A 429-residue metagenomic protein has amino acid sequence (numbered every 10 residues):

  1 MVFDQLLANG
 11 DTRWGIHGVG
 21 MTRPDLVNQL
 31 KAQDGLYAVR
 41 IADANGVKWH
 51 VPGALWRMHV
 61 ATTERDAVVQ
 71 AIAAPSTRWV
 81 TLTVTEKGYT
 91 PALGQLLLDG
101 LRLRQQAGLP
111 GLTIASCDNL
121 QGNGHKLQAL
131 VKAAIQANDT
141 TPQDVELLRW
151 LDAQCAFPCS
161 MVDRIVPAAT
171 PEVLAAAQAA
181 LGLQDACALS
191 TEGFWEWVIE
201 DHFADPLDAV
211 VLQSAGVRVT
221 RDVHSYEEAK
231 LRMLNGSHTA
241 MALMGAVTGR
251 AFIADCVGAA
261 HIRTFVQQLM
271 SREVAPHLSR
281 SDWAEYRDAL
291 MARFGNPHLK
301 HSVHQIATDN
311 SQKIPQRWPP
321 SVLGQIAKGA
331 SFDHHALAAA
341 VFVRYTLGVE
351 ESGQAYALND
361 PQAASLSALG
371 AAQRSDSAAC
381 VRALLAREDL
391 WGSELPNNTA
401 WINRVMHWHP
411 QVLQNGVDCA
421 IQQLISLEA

Functional and structural regions predicted by a protein language model:
M1-A429: Substrate/ligand-engaging "lid" and interaction regions
